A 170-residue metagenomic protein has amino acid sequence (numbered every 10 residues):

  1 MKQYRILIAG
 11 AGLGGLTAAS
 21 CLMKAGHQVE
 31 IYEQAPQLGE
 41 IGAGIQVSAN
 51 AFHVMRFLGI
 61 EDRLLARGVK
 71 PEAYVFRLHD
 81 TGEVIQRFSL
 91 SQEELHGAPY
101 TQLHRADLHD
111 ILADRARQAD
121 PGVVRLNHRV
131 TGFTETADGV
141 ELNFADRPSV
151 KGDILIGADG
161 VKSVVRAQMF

Functional and structural regions predicted by a protein language model:
K2-I6, S48, F52-F170: Conserved N-terminal helical subregion
I6-I8, V29: Conserved hydrophobic helix-helix packing surfaces used for dimerization/oligomerization
A9, I41, Q102: Active-site-adjacent beta-strand anchor residues
G12: Glycine-rich NAD(P) Rossmann-fold beta1-alpha1 loop
G15-L16: N-terminal Rossmann-fold NAD(P) dinucleotide-binding loop
M23-A43: Glycine-rich FAD pyrophosphate-binding loop
